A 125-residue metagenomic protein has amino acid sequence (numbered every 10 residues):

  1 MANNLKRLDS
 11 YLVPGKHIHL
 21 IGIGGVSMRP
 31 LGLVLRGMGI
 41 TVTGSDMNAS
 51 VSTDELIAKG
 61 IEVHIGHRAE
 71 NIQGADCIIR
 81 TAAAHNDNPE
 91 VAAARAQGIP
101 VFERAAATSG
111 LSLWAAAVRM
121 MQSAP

Functional and structural regions predicted by a protein language model:
M1-R104: N-terminal leader/targeting and accessory segments in enzymes
L20, A105-P125: Walker A (P-loop) phosphate-binding motif
